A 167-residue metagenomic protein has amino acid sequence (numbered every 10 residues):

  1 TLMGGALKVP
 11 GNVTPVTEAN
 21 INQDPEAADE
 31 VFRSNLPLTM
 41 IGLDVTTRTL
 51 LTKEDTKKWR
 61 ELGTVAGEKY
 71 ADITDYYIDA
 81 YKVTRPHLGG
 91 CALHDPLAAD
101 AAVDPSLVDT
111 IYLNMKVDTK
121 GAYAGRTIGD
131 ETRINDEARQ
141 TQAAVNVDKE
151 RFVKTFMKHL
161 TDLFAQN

Functional and structural regions predicted by a protein language model:
T1-T47, K53: Active-site histidine-anchored catalytic micro-motif
N22, E26, I41-N167: Conformational coupling and interaction surfaces
